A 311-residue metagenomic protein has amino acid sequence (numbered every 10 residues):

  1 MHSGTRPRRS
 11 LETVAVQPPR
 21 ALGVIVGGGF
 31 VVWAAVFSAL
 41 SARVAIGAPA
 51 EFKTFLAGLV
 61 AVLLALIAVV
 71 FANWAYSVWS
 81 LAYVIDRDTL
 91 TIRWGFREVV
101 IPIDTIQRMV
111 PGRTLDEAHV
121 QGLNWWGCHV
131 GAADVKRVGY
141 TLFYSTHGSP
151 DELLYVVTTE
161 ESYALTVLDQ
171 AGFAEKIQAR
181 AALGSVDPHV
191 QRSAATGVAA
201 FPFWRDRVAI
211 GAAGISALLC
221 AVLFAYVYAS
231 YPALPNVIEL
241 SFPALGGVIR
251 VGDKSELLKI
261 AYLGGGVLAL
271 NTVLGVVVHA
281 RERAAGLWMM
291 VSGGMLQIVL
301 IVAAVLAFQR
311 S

Functional and structural regions predicted by a protein language model:
M1-L56, Y144-H147, D151-R180, G184-D206: N-terminal membrane-targeting/pre-transmembrane regions
H2-V16, R93-S162: Non-transmembrane, membrane-adjacent beta-strand/coil modules in membrane-associated proteins and peripheral
V14-S80, G197-S230, E256-Q309: Alpha-helical transmembrane spans
A68-L115, F242, G247: Conserved beta-hairpin
S80-R87, Q170, A233-I238: Juxtamembrane/interfacial segments flanking transmembrane helices
R87-F96, E117-C128, G265-H279: Alpha-helical membrane-embedding segments and immediately adjacent membrane-interface amphipathic helices
I101, L165-T166, R250-G252: Short capping micro-motif at the N-terminus of alpha-helices
S230-L257: Active-site and channel-lining beta-strand-loop segments that bind or position nucleotide-derived/phosphorylated
